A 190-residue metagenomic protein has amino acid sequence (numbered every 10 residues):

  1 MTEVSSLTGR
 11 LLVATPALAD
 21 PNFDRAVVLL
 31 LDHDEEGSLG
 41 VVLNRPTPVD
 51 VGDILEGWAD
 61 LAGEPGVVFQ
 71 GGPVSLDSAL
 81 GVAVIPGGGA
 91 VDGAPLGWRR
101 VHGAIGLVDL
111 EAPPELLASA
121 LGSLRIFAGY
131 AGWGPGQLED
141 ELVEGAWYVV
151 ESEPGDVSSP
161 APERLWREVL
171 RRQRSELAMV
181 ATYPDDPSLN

Functional and structural regions predicted by a protein language model:
M1-N190: A short aromatic-anchored loop/beta-hairpin motif
